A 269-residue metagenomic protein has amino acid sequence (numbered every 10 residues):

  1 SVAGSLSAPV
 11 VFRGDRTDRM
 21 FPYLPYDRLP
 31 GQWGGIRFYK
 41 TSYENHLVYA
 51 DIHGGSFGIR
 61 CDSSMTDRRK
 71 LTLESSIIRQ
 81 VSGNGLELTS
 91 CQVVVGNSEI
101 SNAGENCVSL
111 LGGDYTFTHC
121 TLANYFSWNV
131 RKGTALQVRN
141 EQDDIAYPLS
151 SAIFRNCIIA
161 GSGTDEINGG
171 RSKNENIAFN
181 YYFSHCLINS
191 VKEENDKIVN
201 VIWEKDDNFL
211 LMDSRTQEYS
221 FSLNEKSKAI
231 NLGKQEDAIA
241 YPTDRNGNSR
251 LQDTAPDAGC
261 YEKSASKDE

Functional and structural regions predicted by a protein language model:
S1-Y219, K226-Y241, R245, A255 (+1 more regions): Beta-strand/loop edge motif enriched in small/polar residues
